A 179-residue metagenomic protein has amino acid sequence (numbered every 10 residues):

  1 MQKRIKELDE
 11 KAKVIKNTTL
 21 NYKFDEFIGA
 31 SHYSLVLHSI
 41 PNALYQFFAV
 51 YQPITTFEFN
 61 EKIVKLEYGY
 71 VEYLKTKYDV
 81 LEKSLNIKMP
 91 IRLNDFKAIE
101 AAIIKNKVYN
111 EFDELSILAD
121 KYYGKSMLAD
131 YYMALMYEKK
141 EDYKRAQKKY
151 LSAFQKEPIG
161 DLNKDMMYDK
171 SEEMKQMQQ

Functional and structural regions predicted by a protein language model:
K6-D9, K13-K75, D79: C-terminal catalytic histidine-bearing segment of alpha/beta-hydrolase fold enzymes
L81, L118-Y122, A153-F154, G160: Alpha-helical solenoid scaffolds that mediate protein-protein interactions, centered on TPR/SEL1-like repeats but also
A101, Y131, L135-E138, D169-Q176: Residue-level recognition of tetratricopeptide repeat
K105-N106, K140, Q178: Structural motif corresponding to the intra-repeat A-B loop/turn of tetratricopeptide repeats
E111-F112, A146: Single-residue signature of alpha-solenoid repeat helices
E114-L115, K149: Alpha-helical solenoid repeat scaffolds, predominantly canonical TPR units
K125-D130, Q155-D169, Q179: Boundary/linker segments of alpha-helical solenoid repeat arrays
E138-D161: TPR/TPR-like (Sel1-like) alpha-helical repeat modules
